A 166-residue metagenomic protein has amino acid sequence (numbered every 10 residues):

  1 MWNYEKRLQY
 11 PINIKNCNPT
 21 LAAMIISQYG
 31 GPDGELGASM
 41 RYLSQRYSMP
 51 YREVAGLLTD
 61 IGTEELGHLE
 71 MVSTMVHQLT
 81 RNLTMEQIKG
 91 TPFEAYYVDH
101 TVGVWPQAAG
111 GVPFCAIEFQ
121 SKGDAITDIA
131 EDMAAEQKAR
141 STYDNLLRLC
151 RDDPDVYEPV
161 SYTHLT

Functional and structural regions predicted by a protein language model:
W2-N3: Long, low-complexity intrinsically disordered regions enriched in Ser/Thr, Asp/Glu, Pro/Gly
R7: Conserved oxyanion/phosphate-binding beta-strand-loop segments in alpha/beta enzyme cores
N13-G30, F93-D132: Acidic/His metal-coordination segments adjacent to aromatic residues that form catalytic metal sites in metalloenzymes
C17-Y51, G67-M71, I126-C150: Alpha-helical bundle segments that constitute or directly flank the non-heme di-iron/ferroxidase center
E53-G56: A cross-kingdom feature marking solvent-exposed beta-strand/loop segments within repeated, beta-rich binding/scaffold
D60-P106: Conserved alpha-helical segments that form or flank metal/cofactor-binding pockets of metalloenzymes
D152-P159: Short conserved catalytic/interaction loops centered on acidic-Pro-aromatic/His motifs
T163-T166: Conserved small/polar residues in nucleotide/adenosyl-binding loops
